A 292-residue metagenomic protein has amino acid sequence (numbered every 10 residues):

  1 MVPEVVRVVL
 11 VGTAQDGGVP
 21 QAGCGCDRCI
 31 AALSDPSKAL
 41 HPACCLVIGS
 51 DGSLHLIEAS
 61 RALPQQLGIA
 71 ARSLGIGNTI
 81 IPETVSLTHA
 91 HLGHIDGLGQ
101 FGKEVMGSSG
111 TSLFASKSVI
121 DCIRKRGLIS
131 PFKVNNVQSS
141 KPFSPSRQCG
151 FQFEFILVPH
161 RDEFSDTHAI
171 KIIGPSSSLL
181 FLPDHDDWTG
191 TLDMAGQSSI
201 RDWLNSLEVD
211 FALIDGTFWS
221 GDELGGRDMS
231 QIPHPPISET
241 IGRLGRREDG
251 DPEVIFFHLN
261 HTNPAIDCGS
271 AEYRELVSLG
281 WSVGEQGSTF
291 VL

Functional and structural regions predicted by a protein language model:
V2-G77, V137-N205, S288-L292: Core dinuclear metal-dependent hydrolase active-site scaffold
V9, T84-S86, F114, N135 (+4 more regions): Hydrophobic/aromatic beta-strand patches that form the interior of the parallel beta-sheet core in alpha/beta enzyme
Q15, L92, I120, W219 (+1 more regions): Residue-level marker for beta-strand->alpha-helix junctions and adjacent short loops that shape enzyme
P20, Q66-G68, D96-L98, R124-K125 (+3 more regions): Short glycine-/acidic-enriched loop or helix-start segments at secondary-structure transitions that form or flank
G52-F114, D210: Active-site metal-binding motif and surrounding structural segment of the metallo-beta-lactamase
K117-G127: A short, active-site helix/loop in glycosyltransferases that binds the activated sugar's phosphate group
L128-S140, Q152-F153, S278-S282: Active-site regions of enzymes building and remodeling cell-envelope glycoconjugates
S178, D186-T289: Cap/insert and terminal regions of metallo-dependent hydrolase folds
